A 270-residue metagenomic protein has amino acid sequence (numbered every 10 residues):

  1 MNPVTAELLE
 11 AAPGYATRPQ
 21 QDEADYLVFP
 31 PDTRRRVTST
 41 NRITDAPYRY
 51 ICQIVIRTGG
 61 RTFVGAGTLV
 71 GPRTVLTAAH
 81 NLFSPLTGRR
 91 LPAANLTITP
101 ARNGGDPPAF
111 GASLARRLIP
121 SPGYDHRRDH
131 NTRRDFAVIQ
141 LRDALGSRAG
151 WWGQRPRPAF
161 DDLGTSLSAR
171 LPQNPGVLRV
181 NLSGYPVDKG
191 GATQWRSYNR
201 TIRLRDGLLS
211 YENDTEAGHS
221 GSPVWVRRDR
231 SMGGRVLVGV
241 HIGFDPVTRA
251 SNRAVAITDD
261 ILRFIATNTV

Functional and structural regions predicted by a protein language model:
M1-R36: N-terminal zymogen propeptides
F29-R49, V55-V64, G88-W151: Conserved catalytic-core segment of clan PA serine endopeptidases
T38, F63, V75-L76, I242-G243 (+2 more regions): Catalytic phosphate/metal-binding cores of nucleic-acid and nucleotide-processing enzymes, i.e., regions that mediate
A46-T97, R200-L204, A250-A254: Catalytic histidine site
N81-F83, R102-D106, D143-G146, V187-D188 (+2 more regions): Acidic glycine-/aspartate-rich tracts in secreted/extracellular proteins
T132-T215: Chymotrypsin/trypsin-fold serine protease catalytic domain
G146, V238, I242-V270: C-terminal cap/linker of serine protease catalytic domains
D214-V240: Catalytic nucleophile loop of clan PA
